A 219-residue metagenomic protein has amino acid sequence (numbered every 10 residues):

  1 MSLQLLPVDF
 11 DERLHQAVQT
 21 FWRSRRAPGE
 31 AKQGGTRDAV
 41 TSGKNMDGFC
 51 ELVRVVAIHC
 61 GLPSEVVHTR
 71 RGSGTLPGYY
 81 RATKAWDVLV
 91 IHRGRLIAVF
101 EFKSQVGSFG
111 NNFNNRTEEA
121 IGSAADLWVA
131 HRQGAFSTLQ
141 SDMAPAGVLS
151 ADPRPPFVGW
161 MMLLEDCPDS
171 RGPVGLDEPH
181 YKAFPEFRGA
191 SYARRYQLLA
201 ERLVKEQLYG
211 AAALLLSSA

Functional and structural regions predicted by a protein language model:
M1-R70, L76: Interdomain/boundary linker segments immediately adjacent to catalytic/signaling cores
S42-F49, R81, N112, R116-E119: Phosphate/oxyanion-binding active-site loops and adjacent basic polyanion-contact surfaces
R71-D87: Charged, often glycine-rich, active-site loop that binds/positions anionic groups
S73-P77, K103-N115: Short helix/strand-bridging catalytic loops that position acidic/His residues to coordinate divalent metals and engage
A82, L89-V99: Active-site beta-strand-loop-beta-strand hairpin of nuclease catalytic cores that positions key catalytic residues
A85-I91, G147-S150: Short amphipathic alpha-helices and their capping/turn segments at secondary-structure boundaries
H92, K103-S104, M161-L164: Short, structured patches in soluble enzyme cores that scaffold and shape functional sites
G110-S218: Acidic, metal/cofactor-coordinating or nucleic-acid-engaging core segments within structured domains
